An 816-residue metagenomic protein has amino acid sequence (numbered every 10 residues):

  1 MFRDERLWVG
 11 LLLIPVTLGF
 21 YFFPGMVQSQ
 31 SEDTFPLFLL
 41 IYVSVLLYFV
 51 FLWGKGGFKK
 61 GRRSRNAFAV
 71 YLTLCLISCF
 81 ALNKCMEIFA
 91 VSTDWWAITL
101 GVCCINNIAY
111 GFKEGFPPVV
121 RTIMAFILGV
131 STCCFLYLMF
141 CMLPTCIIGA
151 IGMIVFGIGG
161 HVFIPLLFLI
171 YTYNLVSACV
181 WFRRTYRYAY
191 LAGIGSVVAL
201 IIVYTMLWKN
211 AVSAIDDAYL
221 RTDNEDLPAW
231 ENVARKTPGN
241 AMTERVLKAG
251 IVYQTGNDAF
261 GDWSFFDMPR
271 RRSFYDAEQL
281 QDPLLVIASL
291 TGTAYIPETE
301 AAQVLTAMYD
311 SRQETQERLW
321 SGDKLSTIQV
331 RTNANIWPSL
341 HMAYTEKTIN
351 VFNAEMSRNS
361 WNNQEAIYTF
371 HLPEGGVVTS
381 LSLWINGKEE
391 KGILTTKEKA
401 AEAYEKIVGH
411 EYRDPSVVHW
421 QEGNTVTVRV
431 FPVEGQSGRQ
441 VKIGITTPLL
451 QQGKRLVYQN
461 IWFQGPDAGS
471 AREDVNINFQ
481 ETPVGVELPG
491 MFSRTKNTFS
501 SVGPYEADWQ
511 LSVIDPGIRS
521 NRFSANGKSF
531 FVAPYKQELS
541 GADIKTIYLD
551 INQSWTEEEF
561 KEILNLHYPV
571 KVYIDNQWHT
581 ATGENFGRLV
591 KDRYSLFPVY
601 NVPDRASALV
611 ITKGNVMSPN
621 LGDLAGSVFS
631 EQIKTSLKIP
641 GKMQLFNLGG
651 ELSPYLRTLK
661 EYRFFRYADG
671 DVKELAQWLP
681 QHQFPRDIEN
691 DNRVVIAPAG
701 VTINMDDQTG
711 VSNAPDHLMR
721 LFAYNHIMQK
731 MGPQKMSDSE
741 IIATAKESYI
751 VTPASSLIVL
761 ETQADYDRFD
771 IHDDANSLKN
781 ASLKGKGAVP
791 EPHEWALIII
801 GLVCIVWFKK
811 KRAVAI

Functional and structural regions predicted by a protein language model:
F2-F112, V119-I328, V377, S520 (+3 more regions): Pro/Ser/Thr/Gly-rich intrinsically disordered low-complexity regions
T327-Q329, G409-E411, V417-T425: Short beta-strand and strand-turn-strand segments in soluble, beta-rich domains
Q329-N335, N424-V430, V457-N460: Short structured motifs
R331-E346, M356-W361, P432-Q436: Short, solvent-exposed beta-strand/turn "edge" segments of beta-rich domains on protein surfaces
K347-N353, F370, R429-L450: Short, hydrophobic/aromatic-enriched beta-strand segments in well-ordered soluble domains
I349, A354, W420, T446-P448 (+2 more regions): MIDAS-like acidic motif and immediate structural context at the N-terminus of von Willebrand factor A/I domains
A354-V378, K454-W462: Acidic (Asp/Glu-rich), glycine- and aromatic
S380-V418, P432-V433, G444-A542, F664-A788: An acidic, Ser/Thr-enriched
